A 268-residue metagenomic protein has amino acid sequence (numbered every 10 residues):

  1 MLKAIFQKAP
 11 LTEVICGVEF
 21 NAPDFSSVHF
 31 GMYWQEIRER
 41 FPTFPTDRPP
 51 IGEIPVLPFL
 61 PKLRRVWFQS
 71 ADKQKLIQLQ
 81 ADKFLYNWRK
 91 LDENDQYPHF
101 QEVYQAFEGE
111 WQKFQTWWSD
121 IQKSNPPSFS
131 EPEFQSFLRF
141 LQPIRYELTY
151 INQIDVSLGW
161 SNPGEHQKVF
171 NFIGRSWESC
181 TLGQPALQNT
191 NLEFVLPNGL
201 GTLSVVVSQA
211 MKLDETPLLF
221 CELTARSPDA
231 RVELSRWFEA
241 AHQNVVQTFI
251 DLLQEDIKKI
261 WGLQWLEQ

Functional and structural regions predicted by a protein language model:
M1-C16, L192-F194, V205-Q209, T216 (+1 more regions): Macromolecular interaction modules
M1-D82: N-terminal low-complexity, intrinsically disordered segments
A9-V18, I77-Y97, F140-I151, L213-P228: Glycine-rich, often proline-containing surface loops adjacent to acidic residues and nearby aromatics that form
N21-I37, A186-T202, R226-E233, W237 (+2 more regions): An acidic-aromatic pocket/loop used at catalytic or ligand-binding sites
F44-L57, T116-I154, Q184-N191, T248-Q268: Short glycine-rich, low-complexity/disordered patches
R65-D72, P126-L218, E222: Aromatic/basic-lined ligand-recognition segments that form π-stacking hydrophobic pockets flanked by Lys/Arg to engage
L76-P127: Hydrophobic alpha-helical segments and helix pairs
M211-Q268: Long, compositionally biased interface segments
